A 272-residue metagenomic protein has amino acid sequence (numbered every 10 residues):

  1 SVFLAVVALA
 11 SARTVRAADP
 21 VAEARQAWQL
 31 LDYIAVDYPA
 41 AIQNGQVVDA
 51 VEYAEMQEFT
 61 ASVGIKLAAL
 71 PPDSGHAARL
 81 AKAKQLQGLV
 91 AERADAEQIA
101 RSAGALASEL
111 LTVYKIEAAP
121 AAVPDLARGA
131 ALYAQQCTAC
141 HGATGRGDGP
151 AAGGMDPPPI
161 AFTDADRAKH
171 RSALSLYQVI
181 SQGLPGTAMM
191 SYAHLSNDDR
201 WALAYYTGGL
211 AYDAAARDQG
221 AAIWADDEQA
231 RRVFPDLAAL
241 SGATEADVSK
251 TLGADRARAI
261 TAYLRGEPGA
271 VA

Functional and structural regions predicted by a protein language model:
S1-A10: Bacterial N-terminal signal peptides
S11-A17: Sec/Tat signal peptide C-region and signal peptidase I cleavage site
A18-L126, A131, Q135-Q136, A216-A272: Mature extracytoplasmic or organellar-lumen-exposed domains after removal of signal/transit peptides
Q46-A54, G145-A173, S191, W224-A225: Gly/Gly-Pro-rich "capping" loops immediately C-terminal to redox-active cysteine motifs in periplasmic/lumenal
A50, L89-Q98, P158-I160, V179-L210 (+2 more regions): Axial heme c-ligation environment in periplasmic c-type cytochrome domains
G129-T144, L176, L203-T207: The canonical Cys-X-X-Cys-His
G142-G147, G183: Periodic glycine anchor positions in long extracellular repeat architectures
A168-L184: Short Fe-S-cluster ligation motifs
